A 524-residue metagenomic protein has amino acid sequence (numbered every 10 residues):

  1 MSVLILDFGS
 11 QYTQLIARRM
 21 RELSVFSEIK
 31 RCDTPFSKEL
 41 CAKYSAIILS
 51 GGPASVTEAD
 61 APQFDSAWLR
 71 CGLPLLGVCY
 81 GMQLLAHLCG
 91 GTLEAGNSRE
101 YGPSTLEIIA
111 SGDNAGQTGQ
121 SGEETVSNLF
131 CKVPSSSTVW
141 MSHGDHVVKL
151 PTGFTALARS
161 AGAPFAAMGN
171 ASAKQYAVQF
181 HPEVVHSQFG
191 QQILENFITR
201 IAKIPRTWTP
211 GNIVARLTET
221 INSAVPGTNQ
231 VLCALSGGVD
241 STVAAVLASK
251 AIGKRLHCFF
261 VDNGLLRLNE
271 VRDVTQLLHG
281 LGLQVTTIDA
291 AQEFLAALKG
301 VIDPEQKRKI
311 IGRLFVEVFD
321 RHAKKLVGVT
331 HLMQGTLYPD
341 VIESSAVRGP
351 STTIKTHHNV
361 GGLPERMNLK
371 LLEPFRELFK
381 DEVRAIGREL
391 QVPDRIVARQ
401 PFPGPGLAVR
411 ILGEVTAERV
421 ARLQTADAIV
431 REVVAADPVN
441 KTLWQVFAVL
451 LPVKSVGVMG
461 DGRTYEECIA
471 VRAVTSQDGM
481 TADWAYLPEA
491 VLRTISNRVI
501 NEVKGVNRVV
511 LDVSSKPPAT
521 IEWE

Functional and structural regions predicted by a protein language model:
M1-L49, P53-A59, L69-C71, H87-T330 (+2 more regions): RNA-binding accessory domains that recognize and position tRNA/RNA substrates
A67-V78: Short alpha-beta junction capping motif
G77, G81, A86: Gly/Ala-rich beta-loop-alpha elbow adjacent to hydrolase catalytic centers
